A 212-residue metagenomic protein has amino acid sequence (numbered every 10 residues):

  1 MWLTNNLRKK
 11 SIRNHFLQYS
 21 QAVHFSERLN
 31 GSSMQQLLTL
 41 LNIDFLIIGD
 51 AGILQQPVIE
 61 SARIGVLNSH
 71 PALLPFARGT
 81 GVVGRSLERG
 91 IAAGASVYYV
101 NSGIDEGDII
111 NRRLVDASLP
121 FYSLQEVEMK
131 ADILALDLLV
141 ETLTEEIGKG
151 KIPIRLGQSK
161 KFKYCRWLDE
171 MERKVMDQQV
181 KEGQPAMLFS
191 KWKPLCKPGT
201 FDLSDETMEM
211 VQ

Functional and structural regions predicted by a protein language model:
M1-Q212: One-carbon transfer enzymes
